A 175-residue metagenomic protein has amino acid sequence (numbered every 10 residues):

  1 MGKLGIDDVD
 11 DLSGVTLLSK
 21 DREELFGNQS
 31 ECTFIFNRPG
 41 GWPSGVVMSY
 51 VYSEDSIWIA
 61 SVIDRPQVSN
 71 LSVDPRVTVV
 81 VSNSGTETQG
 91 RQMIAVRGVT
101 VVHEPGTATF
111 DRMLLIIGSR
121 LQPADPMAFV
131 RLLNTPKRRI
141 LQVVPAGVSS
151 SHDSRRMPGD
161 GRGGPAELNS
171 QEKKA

Functional and structural regions predicted by a protein language model:
M1-T16, T88-A175: Charged, gly/pro-rich active-site loop segments
G5-T33: Short, basic/aromatic recognition patches
R22, Q67, T109-M113: Amphipathic alpha-helical interface surfaces
N28-Q29, D74, P136: Structured helix-beta-strand junction loops
Q29-I63, T78-N83, Q92: Short beta-strand segments
V62-R65, T78-N83, S119-F129: Short acidic (Asp/Glu) patches
P66-Q67, T86-T88: Short gly/pro/ser/thr-enriched loop/turn and capping motifs at secondary-structure boundaries
